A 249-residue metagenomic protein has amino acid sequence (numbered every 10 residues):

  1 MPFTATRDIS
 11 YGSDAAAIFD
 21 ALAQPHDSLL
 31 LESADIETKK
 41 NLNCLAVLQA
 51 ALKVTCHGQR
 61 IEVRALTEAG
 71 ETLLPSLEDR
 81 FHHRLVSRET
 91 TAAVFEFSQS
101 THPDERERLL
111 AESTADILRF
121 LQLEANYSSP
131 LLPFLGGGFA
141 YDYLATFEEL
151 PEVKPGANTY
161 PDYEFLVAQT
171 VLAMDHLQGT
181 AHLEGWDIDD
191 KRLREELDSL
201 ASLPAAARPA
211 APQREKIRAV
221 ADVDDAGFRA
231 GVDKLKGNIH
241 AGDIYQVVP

Functional and structural regions predicted by a protein language model:
M1-P249: Signature of the chorismate-utilizing enzyme
